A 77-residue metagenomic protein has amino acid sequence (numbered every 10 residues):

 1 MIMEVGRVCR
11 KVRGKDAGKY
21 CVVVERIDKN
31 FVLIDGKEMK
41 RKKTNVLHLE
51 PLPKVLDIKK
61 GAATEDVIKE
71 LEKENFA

Functional and structural regions predicted by a protein language model:
M1-V12, A17-A77: Ferredoxin-like alpha/beta domains used as RNA- or RNAP-binding modules
